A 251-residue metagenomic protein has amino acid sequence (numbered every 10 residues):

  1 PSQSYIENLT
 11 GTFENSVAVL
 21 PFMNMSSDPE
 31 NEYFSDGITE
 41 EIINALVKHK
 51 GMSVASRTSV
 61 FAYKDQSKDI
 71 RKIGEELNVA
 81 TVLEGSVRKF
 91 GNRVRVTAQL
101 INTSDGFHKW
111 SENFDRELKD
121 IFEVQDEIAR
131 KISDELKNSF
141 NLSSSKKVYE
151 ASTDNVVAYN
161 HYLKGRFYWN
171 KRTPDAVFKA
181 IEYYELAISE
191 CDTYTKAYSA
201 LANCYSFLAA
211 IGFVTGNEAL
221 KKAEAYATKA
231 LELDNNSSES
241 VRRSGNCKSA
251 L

Functional and structural regions predicted by a protein language model:
P1-E7, D28, D36-Y183: Catalytic-center loop of serine/cysteine hydrolases
Y5-D36: A structural "domain/chain start" motif
R166-P174, A202, S206-V214, A250-L251: Short coil/turn linking the two alpha-helices of tandem helical-hairpin repeats
A176-E182, I211-K229, A250-L251: Structural signature of tandem alpha-helical TPR/SEL1-like repeats, specifically the intra-repeat loop/turn
